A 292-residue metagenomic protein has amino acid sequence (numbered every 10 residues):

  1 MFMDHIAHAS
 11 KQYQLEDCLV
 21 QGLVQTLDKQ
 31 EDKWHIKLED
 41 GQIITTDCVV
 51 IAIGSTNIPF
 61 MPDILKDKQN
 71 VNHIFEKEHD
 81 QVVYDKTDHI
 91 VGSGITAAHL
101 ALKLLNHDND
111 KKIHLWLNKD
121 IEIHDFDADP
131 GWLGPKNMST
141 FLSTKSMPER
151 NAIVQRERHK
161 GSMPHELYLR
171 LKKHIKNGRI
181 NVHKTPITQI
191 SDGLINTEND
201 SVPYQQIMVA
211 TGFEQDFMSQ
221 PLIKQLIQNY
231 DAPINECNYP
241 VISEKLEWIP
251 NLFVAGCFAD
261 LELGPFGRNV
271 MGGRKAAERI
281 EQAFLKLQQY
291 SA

Functional and structural regions predicted by a protein language model:
M1-I95, H99-A292: Flavin (primarily FAD) cofactor-binding/catalytic cores of flavoenzymes
